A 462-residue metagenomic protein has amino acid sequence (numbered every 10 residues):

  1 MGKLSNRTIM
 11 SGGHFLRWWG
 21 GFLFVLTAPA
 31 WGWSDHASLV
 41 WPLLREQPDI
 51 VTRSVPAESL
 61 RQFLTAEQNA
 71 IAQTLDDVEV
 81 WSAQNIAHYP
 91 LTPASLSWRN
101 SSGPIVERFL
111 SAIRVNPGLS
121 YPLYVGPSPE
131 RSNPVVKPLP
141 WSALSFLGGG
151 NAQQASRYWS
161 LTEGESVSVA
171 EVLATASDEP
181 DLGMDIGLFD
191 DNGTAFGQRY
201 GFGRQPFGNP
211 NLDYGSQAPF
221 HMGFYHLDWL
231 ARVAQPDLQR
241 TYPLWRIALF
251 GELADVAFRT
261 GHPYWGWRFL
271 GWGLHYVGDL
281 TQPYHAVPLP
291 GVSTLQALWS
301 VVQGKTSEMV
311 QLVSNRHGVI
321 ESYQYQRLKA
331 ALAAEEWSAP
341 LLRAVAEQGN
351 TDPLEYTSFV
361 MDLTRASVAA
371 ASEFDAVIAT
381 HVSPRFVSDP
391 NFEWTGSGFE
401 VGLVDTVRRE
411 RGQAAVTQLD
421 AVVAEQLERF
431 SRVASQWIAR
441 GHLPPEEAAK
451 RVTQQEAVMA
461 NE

Functional and structural regions predicted by a protein language model:
M1: The two-metal-ion catalytic cores of nucleic-acid processing enzymes
S5-W19: Bacterial N-terminal signal peptides that target proteins for export
G21-F24: Hydrophobic helical h-region of N-terminal Sec-dependent signal peptides in bacterial secretory/periplasmic proteins
T27-P29: N-terminal signal peptide c-region/cleavage motif recognized by signal peptidases
W31-R259, A286-E462: N-terminal, motif-rich segments that launch catalysis or mediate targeting to/interaction with membranes, typified by
A254-G291: Active-site beta-strand/loop microenvironment that shapes enzyme catalytic pockets
